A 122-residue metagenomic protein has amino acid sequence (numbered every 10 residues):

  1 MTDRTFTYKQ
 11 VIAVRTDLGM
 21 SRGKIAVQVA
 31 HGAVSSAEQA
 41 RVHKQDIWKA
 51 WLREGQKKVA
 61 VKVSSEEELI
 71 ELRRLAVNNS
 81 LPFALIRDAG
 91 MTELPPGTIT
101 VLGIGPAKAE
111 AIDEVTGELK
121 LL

Functional and structural regions predicted by a protein language model:
T5-A40: Glycine- and Gly-Pro-enriched alpha-helical subdomains that act as flexible, kink-prone "lid/hinge" or packing modules
V11-A13, E54-S64, V77-L122: Short basic, glycine-rich beta-strand/loop surfaces that mediate nucleic-acid
R22-G23, L69, P95, I112: Alpha-helix N-cap/helix-start motif
K24, Q28, S64-E67, E110: Conserved active-site and cofactor/substrate-binding residues in soluble primary-metabolism enzymes
A30, E38-K58, K62-E66: Compact, glycine-rich, soluble single-domain proteins
G32, S36-H43, N79, E118 (+1 more regions): Change "in soluble alpha/beta enzymes" to "in soluble alpha/beta proteins
E67-R73: Short amphipathic alpha-helices within nucleic acid-binding modules
